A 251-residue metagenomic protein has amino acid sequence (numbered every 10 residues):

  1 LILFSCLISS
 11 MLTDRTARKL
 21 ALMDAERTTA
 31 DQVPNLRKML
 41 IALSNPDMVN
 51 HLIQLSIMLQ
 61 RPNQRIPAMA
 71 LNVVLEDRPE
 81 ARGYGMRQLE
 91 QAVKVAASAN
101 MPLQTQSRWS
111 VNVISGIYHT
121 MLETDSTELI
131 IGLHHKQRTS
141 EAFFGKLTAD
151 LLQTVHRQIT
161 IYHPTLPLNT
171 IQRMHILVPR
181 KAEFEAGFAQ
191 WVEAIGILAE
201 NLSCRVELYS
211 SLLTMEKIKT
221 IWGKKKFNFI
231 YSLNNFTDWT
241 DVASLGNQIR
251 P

Functional and structural regions predicted by a protein language model:
L1-T16: Structural signal for the N-terminal portions of transmembrane helices and their immediately preceding loop/interface
T16-D24: Membrane-interfacial segments
A30-I249: Structured cytosolic domains appended to multi-pass membrane proteins
